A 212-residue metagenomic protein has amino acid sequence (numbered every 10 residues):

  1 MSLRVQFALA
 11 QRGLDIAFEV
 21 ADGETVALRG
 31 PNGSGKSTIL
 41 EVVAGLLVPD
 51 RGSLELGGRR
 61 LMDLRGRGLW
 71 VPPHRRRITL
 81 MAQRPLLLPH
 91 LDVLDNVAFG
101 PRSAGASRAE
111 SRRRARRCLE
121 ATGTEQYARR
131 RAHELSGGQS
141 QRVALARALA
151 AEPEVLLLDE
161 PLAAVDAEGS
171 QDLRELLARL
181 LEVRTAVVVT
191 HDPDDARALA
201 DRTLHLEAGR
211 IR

Functional and structural regions predicted by a protein language model:
R59-L64, A109-Y127, A178: Conserved ABC ATPase "signature" region
L61-T79, S103, R108-A109: ABC ATPase NBD coupling module
R131-L135, Q139-Q141: Conserved ABC ATPase signature
H133, A151, E182: Conserved signature/switch motifs of ABC ATPase nucleotide-binding domains
L156-E160: Catalytic Walker B motif of ABC-type/P-loop ATPase nucleotide-binding domains
S170-E182: Helical segment within the ABC ATPase nucleotide-binding domain
V183-T190: Conserved H-loop
